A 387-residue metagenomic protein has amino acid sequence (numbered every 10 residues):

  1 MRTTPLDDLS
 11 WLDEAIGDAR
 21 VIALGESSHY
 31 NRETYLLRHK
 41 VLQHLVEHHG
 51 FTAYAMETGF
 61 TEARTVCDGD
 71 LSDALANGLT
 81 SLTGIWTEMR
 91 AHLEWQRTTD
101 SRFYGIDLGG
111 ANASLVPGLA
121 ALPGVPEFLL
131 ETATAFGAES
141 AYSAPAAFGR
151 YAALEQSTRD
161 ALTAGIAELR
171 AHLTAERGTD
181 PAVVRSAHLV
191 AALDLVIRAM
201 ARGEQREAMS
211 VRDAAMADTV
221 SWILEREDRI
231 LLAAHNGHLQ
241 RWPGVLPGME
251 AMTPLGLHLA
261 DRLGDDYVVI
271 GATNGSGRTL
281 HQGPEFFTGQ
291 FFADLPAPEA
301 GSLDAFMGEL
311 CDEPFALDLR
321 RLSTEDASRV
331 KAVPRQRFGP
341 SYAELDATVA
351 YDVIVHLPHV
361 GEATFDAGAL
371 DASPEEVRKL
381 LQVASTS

Functional and structural regions predicted by a protein language model:
M1-S387: Structured catalytic-domain cores with a bias toward divalent-metal coordination
